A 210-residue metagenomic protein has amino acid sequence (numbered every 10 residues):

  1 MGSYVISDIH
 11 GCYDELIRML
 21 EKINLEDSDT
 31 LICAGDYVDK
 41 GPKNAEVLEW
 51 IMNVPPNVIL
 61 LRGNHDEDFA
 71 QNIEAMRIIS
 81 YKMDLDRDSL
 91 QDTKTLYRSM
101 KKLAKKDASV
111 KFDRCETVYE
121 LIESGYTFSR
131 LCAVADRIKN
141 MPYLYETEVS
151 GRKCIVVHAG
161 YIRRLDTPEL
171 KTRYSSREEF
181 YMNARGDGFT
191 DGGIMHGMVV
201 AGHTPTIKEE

Functional and structural regions predicted by a protein language model:
M1-W50: N-terminal active-site segment of His-dependent metallophosphoesterases
M1-Y4, T147-I155: Beta-strand-turn-beta hairpins that frame and shape the catalytic cleft of phosphate-ester-processing enzymes
I6-S7, L31-G35, L60-N64, V157 (+1 more regions): Active-site neighborhood of phospho(di)ester-bond hydrolases with catalytic His/Asp-centered motifs
H10-D14, D39-P42, D66-A70, R163-R164 (+1 more regions): Active-site environment of divalent metal-dependent phosphoester hydrolases
I23-S28, V54, T147-G151, I194: Glycine-rich phosphate-binding loop signature in dinucleotide/nucleotide-binding domains
N44-L48, N53-E146, R152, E179-F189: Active-site neighborhood of divalent metal-dependent phosphoester bond hydrolases
G160-D191: Active-site-proximal segments of metal-dependent phosphoesterases and phosphodiesterases across multiple
F180-E210: Conserved beta-sheet core of the metallophosphoesterase superfamily
